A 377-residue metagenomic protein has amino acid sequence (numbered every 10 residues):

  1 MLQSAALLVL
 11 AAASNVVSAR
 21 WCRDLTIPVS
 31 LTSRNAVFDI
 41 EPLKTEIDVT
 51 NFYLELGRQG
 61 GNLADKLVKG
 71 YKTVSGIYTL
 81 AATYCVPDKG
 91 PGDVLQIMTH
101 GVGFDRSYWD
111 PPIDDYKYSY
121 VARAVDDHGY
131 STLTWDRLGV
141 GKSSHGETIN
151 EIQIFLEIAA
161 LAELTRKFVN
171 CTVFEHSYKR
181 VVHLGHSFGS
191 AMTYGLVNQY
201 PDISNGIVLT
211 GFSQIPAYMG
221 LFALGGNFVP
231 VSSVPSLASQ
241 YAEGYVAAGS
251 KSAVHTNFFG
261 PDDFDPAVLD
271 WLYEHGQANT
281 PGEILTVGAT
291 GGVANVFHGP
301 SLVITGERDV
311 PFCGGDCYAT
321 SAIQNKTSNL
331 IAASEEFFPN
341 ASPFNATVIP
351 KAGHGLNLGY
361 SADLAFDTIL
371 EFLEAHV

Functional and structural regions predicted by a protein language model:
M1-A19: Fungal secretory targeting signals
A19-P91: N-terminal cap/lid segment of alpha/beta-hydrolase-fold proteins
K89-L133: Short, surface-exposed "cap/lid" segments of acyl-processing enzymes
N150-E175: Alpha/beta-hydrolase active-site loop
V173-S187: Alpha/beta-hydrolase fold nucleophile elbow
Y194-N279: Alpha/beta-hydrolase-fold enzymes
F297, V303-T305: Short beta-strand/loop motif that positions the catalytic acidic residue of the alpha/beta-hydrolase fold
P339-V377: Catalytic active-site module of serine/aspartate enzymes centered on a nucleophile-bearing elbow/loop
